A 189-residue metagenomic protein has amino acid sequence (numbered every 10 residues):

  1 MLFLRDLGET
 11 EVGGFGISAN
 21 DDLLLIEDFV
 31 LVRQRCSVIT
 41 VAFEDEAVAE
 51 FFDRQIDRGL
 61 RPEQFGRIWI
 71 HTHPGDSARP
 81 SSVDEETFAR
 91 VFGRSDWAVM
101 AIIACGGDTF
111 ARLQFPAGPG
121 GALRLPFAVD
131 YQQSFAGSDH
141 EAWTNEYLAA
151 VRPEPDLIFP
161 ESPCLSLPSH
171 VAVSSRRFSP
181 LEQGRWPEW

Functional and structural regions predicted by a protein language model:
M1-G66, G75-W189: Conserved beta-strand-loop surface patch within small alpha/beta domains used for substrate/adaptor or ligand engagement
